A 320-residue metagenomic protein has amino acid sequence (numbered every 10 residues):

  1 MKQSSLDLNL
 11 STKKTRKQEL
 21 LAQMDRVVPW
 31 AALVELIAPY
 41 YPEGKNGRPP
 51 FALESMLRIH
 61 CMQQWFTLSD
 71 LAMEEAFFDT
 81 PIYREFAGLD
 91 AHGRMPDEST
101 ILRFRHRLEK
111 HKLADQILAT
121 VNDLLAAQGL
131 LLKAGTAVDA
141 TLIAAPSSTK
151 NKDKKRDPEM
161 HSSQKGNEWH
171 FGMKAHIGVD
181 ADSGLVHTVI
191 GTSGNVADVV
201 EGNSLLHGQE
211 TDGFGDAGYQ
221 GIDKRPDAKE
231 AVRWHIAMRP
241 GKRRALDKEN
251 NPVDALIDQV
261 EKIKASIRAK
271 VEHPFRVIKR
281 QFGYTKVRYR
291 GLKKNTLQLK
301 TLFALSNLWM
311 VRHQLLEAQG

Functional and structural regions predicted by a protein language model:
M1-A31, A38-P39, E317-G320: Charged, often Cys/His-bearing segments associated with DNA-binding zinc-finger transcription factors
K2-S5, L53, L71, E75-F78 (+4 more regions): Polybasic low-complexity intrinsically disordered regions
Q3-D7, S11, T211-D212, A217-K293 (+1 more regions): Helix-centered, glycine/charged polyanion-binding patches within enzymatic domains that contact phosphate-containing
R26-P29, R48-E54, G93-P96, I263 (+2 more regions): Secondary-structure capping and boundary motifs in well-ordered enzyme cores
V34-E54: An N-terminal domain-cap segment
N46-R48, T67-S69, L108-E109: N-terminal core-binding DNA-recognition domain of tyrosine recombinases/integrases
S55-T67: Alpha-helical support elements that line or immediately flank enzyme active sites and cofactor-binding pockets
W65-L71, L185, F282-V287, N307-G320: Short helix-capping/linker segments at secondary-structure and domain boundaries
